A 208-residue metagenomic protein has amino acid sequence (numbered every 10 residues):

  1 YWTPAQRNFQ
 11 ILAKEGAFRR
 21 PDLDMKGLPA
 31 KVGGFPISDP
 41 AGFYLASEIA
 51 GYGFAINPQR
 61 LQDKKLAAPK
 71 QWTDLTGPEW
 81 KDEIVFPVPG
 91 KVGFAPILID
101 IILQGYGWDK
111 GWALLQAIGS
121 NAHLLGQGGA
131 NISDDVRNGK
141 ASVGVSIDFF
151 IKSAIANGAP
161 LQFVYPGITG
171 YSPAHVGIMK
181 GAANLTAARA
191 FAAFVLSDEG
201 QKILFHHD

Functional and structural regions predicted by a protein language model:
Y1-T3, L125, S142-I147, Q162-F163: Paired acidic/hydrophobic, glycine-rich loop segments that form the ligand-binding mouth/hinge of periplasmic-binding
W2-R137: Extracytoplasmic ligand-binding site segments that recognize negatively charged/polar headgroups
N8-I11, R137, A141-P160: A ligand-binding cleft/hinge motif common to bilobed small-molecule-binding domains
A55-R60, I99-D100, S172-A187, I203-L204: A bilobed periplasmic-binding-protein/Venus flytrap-type ligand-binding module shared by bacterial periplasmic
W80-E83, G139-S142, A159-L161, T186-A188: Loop/turn elements at helix/coil->beta-strand transitions in domains of secreted/extracellular proteins
D82-P87, F194-D208: Periplasmic-binding protein-like
K110, L114, A183-V195, I203: Short amphipathic alpha-helical coupling segments at ligand-binding clamshell hinges and other catalytic/signaling
F150-Y171, H175-G177: A beta-strand-loop signature enriched in Asp, Gly, Thr, and Trp that corresponds to the sialidase/neuraminidase Asp-box
